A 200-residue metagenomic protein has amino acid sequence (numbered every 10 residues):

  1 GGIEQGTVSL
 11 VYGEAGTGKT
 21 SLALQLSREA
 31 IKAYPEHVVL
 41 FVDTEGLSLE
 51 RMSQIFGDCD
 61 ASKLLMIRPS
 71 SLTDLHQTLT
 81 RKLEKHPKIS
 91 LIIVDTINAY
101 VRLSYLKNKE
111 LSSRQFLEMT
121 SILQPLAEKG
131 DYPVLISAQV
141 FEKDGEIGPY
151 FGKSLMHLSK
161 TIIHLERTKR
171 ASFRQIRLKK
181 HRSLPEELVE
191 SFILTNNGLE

Functional and structural regions predicted by a protein language model:
G2-I3, A30-Y34, G57-C59, L83-P87 (+2 more regions): Conserved catalytic network of the ASCE P-loop NTPase/AAA+ motor domain
E4-R81: Conserved P-loop
S27, T120-Q124, G152: Short amphipathic alpha-helical segments and helix-helix/interface helices
F41, I93, I136-S137: Generic enzyme active-site microenvironment
E45, N98, F141: Catalytic acidic motif of RecA-like/P-loop NTPases
R51-S53, H76-Q77, L103-Y105, G145-G148: Short, well-ordered secondary-structure micro-motifs
I67-D131: Phosphate-binding/switch loop-helix module in NTP-utilizing enzymes
L126-E200: Phosphate-binding/switch region of NTP-binding enzymes
